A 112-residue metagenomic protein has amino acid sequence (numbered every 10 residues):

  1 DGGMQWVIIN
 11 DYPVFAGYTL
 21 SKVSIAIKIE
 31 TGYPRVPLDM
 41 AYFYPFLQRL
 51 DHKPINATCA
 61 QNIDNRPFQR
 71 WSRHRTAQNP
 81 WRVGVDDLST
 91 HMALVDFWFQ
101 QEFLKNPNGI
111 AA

Functional and structural regions predicted by a protein language model:
D1-S21: Strand-helix-loop interaction patch of compact alpha/beta domains
P13-V14, G32, L47: Short, solvent-exposed loop/turn segments at secondary-structure junctions
A16, T31, Q69: Flexible, active-site-adjacent loop/turn segments at secondary-structure boundaries
S21-K22, R35-D39: Short, hydrophobic/aromatic beta-strand segments
A26-P34: Proline-anchored loop/turn motifs at beta-strand termini and strand-loop-strand connectors
P37-A112: Domain-scale recognition of soluble eukaryotic interaction modules
